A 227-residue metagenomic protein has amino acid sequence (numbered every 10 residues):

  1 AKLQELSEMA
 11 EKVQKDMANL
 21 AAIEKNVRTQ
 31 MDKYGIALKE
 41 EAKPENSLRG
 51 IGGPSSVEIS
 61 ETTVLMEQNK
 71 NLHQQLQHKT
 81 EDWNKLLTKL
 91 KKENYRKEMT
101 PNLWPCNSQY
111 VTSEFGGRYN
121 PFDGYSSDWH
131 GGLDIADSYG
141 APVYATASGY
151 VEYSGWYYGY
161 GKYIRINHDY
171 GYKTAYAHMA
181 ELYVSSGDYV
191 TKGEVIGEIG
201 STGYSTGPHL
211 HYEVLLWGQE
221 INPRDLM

Functional and structural regions predicted by a protein language model:
A1-Y110, E114: Non-catalytic extracellular/periplasmic "stalk" and linker regions immediately N-terminal to catalytic or recognition
L103-M227: Catalytic cores of peptidoglycan-degrading enzymes
